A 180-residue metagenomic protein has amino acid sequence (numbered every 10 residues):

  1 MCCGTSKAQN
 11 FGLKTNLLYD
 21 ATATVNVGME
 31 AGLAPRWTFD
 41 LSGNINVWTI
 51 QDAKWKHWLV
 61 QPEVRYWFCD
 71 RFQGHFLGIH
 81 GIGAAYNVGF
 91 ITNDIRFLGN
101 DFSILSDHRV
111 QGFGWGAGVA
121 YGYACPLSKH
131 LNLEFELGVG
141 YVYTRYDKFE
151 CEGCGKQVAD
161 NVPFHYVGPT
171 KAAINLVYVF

Functional and structural regions predicted by a protein language model:
M1-F11, L176, F180: Bacterial Sec-dependent N-terminal signal peptides
F11-L13, A23-V27, W58-P62, W115-V119 (+1 more regions): Hydrophobic, lipid-facing positions within transmembrane beta-strands of outer-membrane proteins
G12-G28, I45-K56, R71-F72: Solvent-exposed loop/turn segments connecting transmembrane beta-strands in outer-membrane beta-barrel proteins
L17-A21, G43-T49, Y66, G81-N87 (+2 more regions): Transmembrane beta-strands of outer-membrane beta-barrel pores
L33-P35, R65-D70, G122-L127, V179-F180: Outer-membrane beta-barrel proteins
R36-F39, F72, K129-L133: Repeated loop/turn-to-beta-strand initiation elements of outer-membrane beta-barrel proteins
G43-H57, Y86-F97, D101-G114, V142-K171: Extracellular/periplasm-exposed beta-strand and loop segments of Gram-negative cell-envelope proteins, dominated by
W67, Y166-F180: Outer-membrane beta-barrel "beta-signal"
